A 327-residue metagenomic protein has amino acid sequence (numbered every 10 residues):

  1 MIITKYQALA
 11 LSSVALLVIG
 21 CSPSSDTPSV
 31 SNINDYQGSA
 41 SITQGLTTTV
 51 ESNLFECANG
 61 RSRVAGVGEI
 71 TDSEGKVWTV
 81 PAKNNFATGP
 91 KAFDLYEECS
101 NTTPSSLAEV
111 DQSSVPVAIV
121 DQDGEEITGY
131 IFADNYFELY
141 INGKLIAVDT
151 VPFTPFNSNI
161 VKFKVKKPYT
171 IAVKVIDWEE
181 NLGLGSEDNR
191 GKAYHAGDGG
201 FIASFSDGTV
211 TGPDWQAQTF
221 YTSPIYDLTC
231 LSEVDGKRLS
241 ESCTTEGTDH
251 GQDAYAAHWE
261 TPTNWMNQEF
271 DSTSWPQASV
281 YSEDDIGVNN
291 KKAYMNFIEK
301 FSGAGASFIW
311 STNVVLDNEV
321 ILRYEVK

Functional and structural regions predicted by a protein language model:
M1-A10: Bacterial N-terminal signal peptides that target proteins for export
L11-A15: Hydrophobic helical h-region of N-terminal Sec-dependent signal peptides in bacterial secretory/periplasmic proteins
V18-G20: C-terminal motif of bacterial Sec signal peptides marking the signal peptidase cleavage site
S22-S24: Bacterial signal peptide processing site
T27-F137, F156-K327: Beta-strand-rich recognition domains
Y136-I146: Short, surface-exposed beta-strand/strand-loop-strand elements in extracellular ectodomains
K144-D149, T211: Surface-exposed loop/edge segments in extracytoplasmic proteins
D149-P155: Aromatic- and Gly/Pro-enriched, solvent-exposed loop/edge beta-strand patches characteristic of beta-rich domains
